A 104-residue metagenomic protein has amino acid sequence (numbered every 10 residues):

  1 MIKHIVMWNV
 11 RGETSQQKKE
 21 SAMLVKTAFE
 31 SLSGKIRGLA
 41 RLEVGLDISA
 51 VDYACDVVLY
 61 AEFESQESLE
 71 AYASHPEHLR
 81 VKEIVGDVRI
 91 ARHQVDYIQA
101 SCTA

Functional and structural regions predicted by a protein language model:
M1-D56, E64-E70, Y97-A104: Short S/T/G/P-rich N-terminal loop/turn motif that feeds into the first structured element of a domain
Q66-V95: C-terminal structural segments of small proteins and small subunits
